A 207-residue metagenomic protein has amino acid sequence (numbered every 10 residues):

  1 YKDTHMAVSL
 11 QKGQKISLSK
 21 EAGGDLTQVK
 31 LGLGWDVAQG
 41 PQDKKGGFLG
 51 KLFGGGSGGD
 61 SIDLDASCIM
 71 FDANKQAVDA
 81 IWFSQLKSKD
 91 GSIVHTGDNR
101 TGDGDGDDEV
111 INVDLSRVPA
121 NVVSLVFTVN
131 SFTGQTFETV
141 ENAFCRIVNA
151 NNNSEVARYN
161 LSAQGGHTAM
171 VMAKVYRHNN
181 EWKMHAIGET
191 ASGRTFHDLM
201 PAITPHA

Functional and structural regions predicted by a protein language model:
D3-A207: Intrinsic-disorder/low-complexity signal
